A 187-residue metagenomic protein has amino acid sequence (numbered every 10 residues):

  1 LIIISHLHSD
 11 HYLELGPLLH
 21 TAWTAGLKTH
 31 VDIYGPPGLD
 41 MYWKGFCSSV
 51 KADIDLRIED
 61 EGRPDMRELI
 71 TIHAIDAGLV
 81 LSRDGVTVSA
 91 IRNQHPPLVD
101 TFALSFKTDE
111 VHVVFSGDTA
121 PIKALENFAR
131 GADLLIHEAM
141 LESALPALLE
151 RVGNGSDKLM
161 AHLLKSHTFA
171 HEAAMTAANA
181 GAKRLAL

Functional and structural regions predicted by a protein language model:
L1-A120, L125-N127: Binuclear metal-dependent hydrolase catalytic cores
A103, H112, A120-L187: Cap/insert and terminal regions of metallo-dependent hydrolase folds
